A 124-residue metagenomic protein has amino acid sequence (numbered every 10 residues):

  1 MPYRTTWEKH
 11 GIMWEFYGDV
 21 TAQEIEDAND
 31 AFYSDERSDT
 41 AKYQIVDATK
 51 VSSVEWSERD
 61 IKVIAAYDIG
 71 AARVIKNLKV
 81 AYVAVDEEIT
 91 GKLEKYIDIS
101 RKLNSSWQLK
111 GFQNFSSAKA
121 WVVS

Functional and structural regions predicted by a protein language model:
M1-S124: Amphipathic, Lys/Arg-enriched alpha-helical "gate/interface" segment within cytosolic domains that mediates
